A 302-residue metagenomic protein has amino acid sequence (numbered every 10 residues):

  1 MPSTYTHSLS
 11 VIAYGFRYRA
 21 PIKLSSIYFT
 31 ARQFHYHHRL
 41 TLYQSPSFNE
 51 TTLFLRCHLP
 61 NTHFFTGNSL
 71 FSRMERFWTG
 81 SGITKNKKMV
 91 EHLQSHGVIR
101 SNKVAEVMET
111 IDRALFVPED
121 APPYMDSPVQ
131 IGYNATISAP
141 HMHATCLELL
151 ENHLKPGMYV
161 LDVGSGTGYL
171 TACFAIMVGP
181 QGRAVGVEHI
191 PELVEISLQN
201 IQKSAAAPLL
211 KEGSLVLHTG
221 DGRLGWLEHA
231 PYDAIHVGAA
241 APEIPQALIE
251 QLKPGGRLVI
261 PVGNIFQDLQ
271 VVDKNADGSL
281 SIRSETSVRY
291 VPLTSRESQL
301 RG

Functional and structural regions predicted by a protein language model:
M1-S47, F54: N-terminal chloroplast transit peptides
P2, Y43, T52-M177, L193-S204 (+2 more regions): Class I SAM-dependent transferase core
S8-L9, R19, L24, E50-T51 (+4 more regions): Low-complexity, intrinsically disordered short peptide segments enriched in small/polar/basic residues
A13, K23, H38, L59-P60 (+5 more regions): Alpha-helical structural elements
N152-D277: Conserved nucleotide-cofactor-binding alpha/beta core module
